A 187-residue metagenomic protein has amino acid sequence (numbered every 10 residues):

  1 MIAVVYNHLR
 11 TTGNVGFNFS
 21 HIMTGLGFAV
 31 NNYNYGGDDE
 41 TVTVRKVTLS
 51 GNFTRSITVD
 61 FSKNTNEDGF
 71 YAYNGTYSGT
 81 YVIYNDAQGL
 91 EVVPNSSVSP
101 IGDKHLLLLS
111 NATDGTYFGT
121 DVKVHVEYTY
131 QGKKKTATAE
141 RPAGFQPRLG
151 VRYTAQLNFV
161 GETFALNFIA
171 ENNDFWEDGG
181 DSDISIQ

Functional and structural regions predicted by a protein language model:
M1-Q187: Extracytoplasmic cysteine-anchoring/structural motifs
